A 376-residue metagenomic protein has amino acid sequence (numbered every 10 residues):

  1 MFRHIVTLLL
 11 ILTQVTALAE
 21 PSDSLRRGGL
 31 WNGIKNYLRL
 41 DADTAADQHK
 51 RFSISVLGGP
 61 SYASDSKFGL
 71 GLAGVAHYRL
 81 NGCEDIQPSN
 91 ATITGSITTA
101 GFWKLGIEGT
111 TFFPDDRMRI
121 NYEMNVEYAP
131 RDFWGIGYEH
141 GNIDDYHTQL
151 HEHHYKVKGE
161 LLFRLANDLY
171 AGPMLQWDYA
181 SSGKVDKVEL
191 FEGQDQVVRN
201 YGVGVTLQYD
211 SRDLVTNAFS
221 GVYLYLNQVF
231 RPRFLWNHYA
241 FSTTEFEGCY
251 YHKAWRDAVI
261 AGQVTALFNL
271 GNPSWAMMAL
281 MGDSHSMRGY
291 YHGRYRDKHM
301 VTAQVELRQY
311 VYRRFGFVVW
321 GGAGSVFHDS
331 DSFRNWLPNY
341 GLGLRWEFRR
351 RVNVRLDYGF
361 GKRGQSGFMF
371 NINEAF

Functional and structural regions predicted by a protein language model:
P21-D43, F52, E123-N125, D132-A254 (+1 more regions): Transmembrane beta-strand segments of outer-membrane beta-barrel domains in Gram-negative and organellar OMPs
A46-S55, S61-Q196, N353-V354, G361-F376: Gram-negative/organellar outer-membrane beta-barrel architecture
F52-I54, S66-L70, Q87, G101-L105 (+9 more regions): Residues that define the transmembrane beta-barrel architecture of outer-membrane proteins
S53-Y62, I86-I97, L105, V222-F234 (+4 more regions): Transmembrane beta-strand segments that form the barrel wall of outer-membrane beta-barrel proteins
V56-G58, G74, A91-G95, I120-M124 (+9 more regions): Membrane-embedded beta-strand positions of outer-membrane beta-barrel proteins
N81-E84, D116-I120, N167-A171, L214-T216 (+3 more regions): Repeated loop/turn-to-beta-strand initiation elements of outer-membrane beta-barrel proteins
G204-Q208, D213-Y310: C-terminal outer-membrane beta-barrel translocator/porin domains of Gram-negative envelope proteins and their
L207, V264, D331-N339, G343 (+1 more regions): Predominantly the C-terminal beta-signal and adjacent terminal strand-loop region of outer-membrane beta-barrel
